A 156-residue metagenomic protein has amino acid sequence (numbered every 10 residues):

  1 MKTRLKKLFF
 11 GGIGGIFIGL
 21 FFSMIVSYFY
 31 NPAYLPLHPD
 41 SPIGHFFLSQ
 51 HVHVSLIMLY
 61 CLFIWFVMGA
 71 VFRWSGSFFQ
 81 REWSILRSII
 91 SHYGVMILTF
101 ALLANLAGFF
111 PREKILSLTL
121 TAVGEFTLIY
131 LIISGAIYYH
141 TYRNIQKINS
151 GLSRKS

Functional and structural regions predicted by a protein language model:
M1-R4: Short, Lys/Arg-rich, polar N-terminal cytosolic tail immediately upstream of the first transmembrane signal-anchor
K6-F29: N-terminal signal-anchor transmembrane alpha helix
S23, S27, G76, F100-G108 (+2 more regions): Structural signal for membrane-spanning alpha-helices in multi-pass inner-membrane proteins, emphasizing helix cores
Y34-H53: Perimembrane loop-to-helix junctions flanking transmembrane segments
V52-A101: The feature represents the first ordered module of a protein
R87-T121: Hydrophobic alpha-helical transmembrane segments of integral membrane proteins
L118-I132: Individual transmembrane alpha-helices with interfacial aromatic-anchor signatures
A136-S156: Cytosolic juxtamembrane helix at the C-terminal end of the final transmembrane segment
